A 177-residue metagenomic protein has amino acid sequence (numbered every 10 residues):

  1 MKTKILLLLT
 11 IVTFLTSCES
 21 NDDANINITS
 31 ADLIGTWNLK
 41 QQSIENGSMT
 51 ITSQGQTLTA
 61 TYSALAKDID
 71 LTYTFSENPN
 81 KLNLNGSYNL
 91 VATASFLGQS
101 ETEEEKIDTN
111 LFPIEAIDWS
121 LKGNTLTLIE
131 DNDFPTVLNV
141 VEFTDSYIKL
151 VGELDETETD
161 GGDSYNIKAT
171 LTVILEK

Functional and structural regions predicted by a protein language model:
M1-I5, E19-S20: Positively charged n-region of N-terminal signal peptides that target proteins for export
F14-S17: C-terminal motif of bacterial Sec signal peptides marking the signal peptidase cleavage site
E19-K177: Lipid interaction determinants
